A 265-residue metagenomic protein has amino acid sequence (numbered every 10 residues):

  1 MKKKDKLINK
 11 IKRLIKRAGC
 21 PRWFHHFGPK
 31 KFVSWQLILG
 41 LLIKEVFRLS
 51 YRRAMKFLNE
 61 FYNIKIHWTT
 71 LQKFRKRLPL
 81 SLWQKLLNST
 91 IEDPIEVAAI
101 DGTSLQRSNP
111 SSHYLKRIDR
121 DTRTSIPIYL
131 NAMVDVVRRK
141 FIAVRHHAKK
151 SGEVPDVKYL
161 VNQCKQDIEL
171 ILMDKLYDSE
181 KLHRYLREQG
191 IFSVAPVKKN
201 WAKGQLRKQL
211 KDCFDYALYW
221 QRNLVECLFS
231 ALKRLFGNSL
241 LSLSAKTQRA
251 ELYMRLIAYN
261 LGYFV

Functional and structural regions predicted by a protein language model:
M1-E45: Basic, short loop/linker segments at the boundary and entry of helix-turn-helix/winged-helix-like folds
F27-L39, I43-V46, R52, L80 (+2 more regions): Polybasic low-complexity intrinsically disordered regions
F47-R53, F236-L240, L261-V265: Short helix-capping/linker segments at secondary-structure and domain boundaries
Y51-I64: DNA-recognition alpha helix
K56, K73, S230: DNA-binding alpha-helical recognition surfaces that contact promoter or target DNA
I64-L80: Major-groove recognition helix of helix-turn-helix-like DNA-binding domains
L170, K175-S242: Helix-centered, glycine/charged polyanion-binding patches within enzymatic domains that contact phosphate-containing
S242-V265: Charge-patterned, long linear interaction tracts outside catalytic cores
